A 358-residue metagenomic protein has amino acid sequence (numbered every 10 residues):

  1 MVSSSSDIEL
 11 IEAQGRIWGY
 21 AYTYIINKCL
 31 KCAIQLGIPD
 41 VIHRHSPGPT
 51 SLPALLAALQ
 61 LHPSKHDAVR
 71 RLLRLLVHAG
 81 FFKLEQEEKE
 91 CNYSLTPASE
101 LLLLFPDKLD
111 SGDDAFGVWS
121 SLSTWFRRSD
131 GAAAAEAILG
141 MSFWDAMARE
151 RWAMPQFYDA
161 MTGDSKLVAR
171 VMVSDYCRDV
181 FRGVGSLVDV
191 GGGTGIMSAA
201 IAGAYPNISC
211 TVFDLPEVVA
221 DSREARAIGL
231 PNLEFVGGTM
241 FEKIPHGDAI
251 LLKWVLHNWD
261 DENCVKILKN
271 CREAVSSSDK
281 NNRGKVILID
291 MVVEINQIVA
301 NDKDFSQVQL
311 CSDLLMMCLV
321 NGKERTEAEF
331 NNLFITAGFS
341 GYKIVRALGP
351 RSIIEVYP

Functional and structural regions predicted by a protein language model:
V2, D107-F305, G341, A347 (+1 more regions): Conserved adenosyl
V2-S186: Conserved Class I S-adenosyl-L-methionine-dependent methyltransferase catalytic core
A21, I353-P358: C-terminal lobe and adjacent flexible extensions of AdoMet/dcAdoMet transferase-like proteins
A33, T50, S64, D214 (+4 more regions): Eukaryote-biased feature marking scaffold/signaling PDZ-domain proteins and nuclear chromatin regulators
P39, H43, L56, S123 (+5 more regions): Amphipathic alpha-helical interaction motifs in eukaryotic regulatory proteins
L75, A200, A204, L333: Rossmann-fold NAD(P)-dependent oxidoreductase module
I287-A337: C-terminal alpha-helical "lid/dimerization" subdomain adjacent to the S-adenosyl-L-methionine
